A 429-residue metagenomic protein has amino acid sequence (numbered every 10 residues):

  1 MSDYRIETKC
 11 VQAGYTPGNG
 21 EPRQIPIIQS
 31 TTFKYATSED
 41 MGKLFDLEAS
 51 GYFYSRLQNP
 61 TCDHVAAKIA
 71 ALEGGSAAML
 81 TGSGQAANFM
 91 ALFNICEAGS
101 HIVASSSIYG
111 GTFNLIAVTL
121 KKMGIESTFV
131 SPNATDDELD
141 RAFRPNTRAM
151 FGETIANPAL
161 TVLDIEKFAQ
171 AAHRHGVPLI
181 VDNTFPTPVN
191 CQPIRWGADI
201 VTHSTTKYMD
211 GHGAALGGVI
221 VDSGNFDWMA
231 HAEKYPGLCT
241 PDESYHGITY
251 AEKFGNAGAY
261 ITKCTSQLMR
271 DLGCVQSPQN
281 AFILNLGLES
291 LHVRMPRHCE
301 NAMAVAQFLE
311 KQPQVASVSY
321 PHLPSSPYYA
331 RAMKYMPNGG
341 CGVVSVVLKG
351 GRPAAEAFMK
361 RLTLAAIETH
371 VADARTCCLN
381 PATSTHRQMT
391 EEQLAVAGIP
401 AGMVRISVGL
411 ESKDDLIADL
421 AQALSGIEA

Functional and structural regions predicted by a protein language model:
M1-N59, A67: N-terminal "arm"/small-domain region of PLP-dependent enzymes with the aminotransferase-like
E7-T16, A78-K311: Conserved PLP-enzyme active-site core in the AAT-like
T32, S223-F226, L348-G351: Short loop segments at secondary-structure junctions
T37-F89, G111-T119: Conserved N-terminal alpha-helix of the aminotransferase class I/II PLP-enzyme fold
G74, N146, Q314-S317, G402: Glycine-centered tight turns that cap/initiate beta-strands
G99, A117, E126-S127, R141 (+5 more regions): PLP-dependent enzyme catalytic core of the Aspartate aminotransferase-like
V221, S345-V347, S407-G409: Short hydrophobic/aromatic beta-strand micro-patches that form the beta-sheet surface supporting nucleotide- or nucleic
L272-V275, Q279-A281, L286, S290 (+3 more regions): Conserved small-domain helix->loop->beta segment predominantly found in fold-type I
